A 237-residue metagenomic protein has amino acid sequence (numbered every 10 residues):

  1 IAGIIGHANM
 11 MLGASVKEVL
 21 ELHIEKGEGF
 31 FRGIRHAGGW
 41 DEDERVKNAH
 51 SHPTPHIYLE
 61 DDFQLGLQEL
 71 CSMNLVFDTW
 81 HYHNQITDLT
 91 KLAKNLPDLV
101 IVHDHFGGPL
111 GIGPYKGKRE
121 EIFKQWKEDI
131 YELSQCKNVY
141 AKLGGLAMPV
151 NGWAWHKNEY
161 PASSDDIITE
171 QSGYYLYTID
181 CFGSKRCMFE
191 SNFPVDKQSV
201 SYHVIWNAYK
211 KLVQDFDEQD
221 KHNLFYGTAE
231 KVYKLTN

Functional and structural regions predicted by a protein language model:
I1-M73, A93-N95, G113-G117, T169-E170 (+1 more regions): Mid-domain alpha/beta scaffold segments of enzyme catalytic cores
I4, L70, H105, A141 (+3 more regions): Conserved, mostly hydrophobic/aromatic
A8, G38, F106, N192-F193: Active-site metal-binding loops of divalent metal-dependent hydrolases
L12, W40-E44, P109-L110, A147-V150 (+1 more regions): Feature marks short, surface-exposed loop/turn motifs that line or immediately flank catalytic pockets and channel
S15-V19, D88, S201-I205: Residues at alpha-helix caps and immediate loop-helix transition turns in enzyme cores, especially N- and C-cap
H36, H105, K211: Active-site donor-binding loop signature of nucleotide-sugar glycosyltransferases
H52-M188, S199, D217: Catalytic pocket-lining loop regions of alpha/beta-barrel enzymes, especially the amidohydrolase/enolase/GH5 lineages
L176-M188, V195-N237: Mid-to-C-terminal alpha-helical segments outside catalytic/metal-binding sites
